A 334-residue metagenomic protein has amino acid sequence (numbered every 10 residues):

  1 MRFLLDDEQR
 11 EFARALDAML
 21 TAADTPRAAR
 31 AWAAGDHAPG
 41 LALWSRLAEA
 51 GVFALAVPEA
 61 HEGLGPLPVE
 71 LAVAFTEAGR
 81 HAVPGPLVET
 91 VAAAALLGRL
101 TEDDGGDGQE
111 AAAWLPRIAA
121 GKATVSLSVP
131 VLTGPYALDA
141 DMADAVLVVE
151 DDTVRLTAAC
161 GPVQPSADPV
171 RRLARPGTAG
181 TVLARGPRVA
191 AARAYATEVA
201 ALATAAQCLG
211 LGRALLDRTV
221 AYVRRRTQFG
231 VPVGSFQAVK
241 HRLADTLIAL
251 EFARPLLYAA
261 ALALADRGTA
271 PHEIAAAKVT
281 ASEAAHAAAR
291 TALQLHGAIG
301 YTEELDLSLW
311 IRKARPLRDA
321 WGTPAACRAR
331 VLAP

Functional and structural regions predicted by a protein language model:
M1-H81, Q109, E198-P334: Alpha-helical interface subdomain recognition
A22, R46, L96-R99, R117: Amphipathic alpha-helical regulatory segments at dimerization interfaces that relay allosteric signals between sensory
L55-V57, V91, S128, T153 (+1 more regions): Short beta-strands and strand-loop turn motifs
G85-E102: N-terminal glycine-rich flavin-associated loop
A95, E102-D217: FAD-binding core of flavoproteins
